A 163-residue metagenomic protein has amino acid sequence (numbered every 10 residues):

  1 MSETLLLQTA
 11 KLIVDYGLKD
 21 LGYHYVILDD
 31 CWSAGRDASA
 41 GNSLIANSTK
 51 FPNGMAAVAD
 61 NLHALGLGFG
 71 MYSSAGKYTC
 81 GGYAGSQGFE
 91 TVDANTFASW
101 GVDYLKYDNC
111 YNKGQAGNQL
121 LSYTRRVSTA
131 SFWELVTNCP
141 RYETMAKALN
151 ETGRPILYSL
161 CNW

Functional and structural regions predicted by a protein language model:
M1: An acidic-aromatic substrate-binding cleft motif
L5-Q115, T129-L135: Aromatic-lined carbohydrate-binding/catalytic grooves of carbohydrate-active enzymes
K11-D15, L121-T129, W133-W163: Substrate-binding and catalytic surfaces of secreted/luminal carbohydrate-active proteins
